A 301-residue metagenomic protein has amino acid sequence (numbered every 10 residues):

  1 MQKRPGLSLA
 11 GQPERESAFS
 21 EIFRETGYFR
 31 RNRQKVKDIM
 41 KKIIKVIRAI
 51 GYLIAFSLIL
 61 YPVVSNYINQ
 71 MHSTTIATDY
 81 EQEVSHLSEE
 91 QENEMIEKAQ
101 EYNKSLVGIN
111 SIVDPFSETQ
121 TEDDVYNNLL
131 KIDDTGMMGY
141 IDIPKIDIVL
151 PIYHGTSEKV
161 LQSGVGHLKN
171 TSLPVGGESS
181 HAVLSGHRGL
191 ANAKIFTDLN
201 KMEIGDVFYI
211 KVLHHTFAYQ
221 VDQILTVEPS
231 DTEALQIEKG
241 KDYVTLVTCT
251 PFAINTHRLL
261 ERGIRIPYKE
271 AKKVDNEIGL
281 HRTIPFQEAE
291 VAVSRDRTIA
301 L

Functional and structural regions predicted by a protein language model:
M1, I22, V36-I39, V291 (+1 more regions): Short hydrophobic transmembrane-like helices used for membrane targeting/insertion
L7-L9: Leucine-biased recognition of intrinsically disordered, low-complexity hydrophobic segments
P13-S17: Cationic, low-complexity basic patches in intrinsically disordered or flexible, solvent-exposed regions
F19, F23, Y28-F29: Aromatic (phenylalanine/tyrosine) cluster motif
R33-V36, S172-L173: Short, flexible, glycine/charge-rich loop motifs used to bind or transfer phosphoryl groups or to couple energy/partner
K41-I299: Solvent-exposed, non-transmembrane regions of membrane-associated and secreted proteins
